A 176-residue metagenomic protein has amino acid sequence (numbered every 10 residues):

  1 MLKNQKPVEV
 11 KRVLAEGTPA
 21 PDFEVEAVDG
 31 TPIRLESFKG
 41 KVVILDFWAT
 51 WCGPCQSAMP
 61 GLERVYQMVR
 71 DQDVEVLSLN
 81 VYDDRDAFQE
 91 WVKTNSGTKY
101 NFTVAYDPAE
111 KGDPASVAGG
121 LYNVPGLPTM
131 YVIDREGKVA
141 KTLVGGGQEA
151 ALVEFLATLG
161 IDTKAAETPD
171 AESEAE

Functional and structural regions predicted by a protein language model:
M1-D22, E26, E36-K39, E90-K93 (+1 more regions): N-proximal helix/coil linker or "cap" segments that precede and/or mark the start of modular domains
F23-V43, Y66-V69: A short beta-strand-turn-helix
F38-K41, D71, K99, V124: Active-site acidic short loop of glycosyltransferases
K39, F47-R64: Conserved redox-active cysteine motifs that mediate thiol-disulfide chemistry, especially di-cysteine Cys-X(1-2)-Cys
Q56-T98, A109-G119: Structural microenvironment flanking redox-active thiols in thiol-disulfide oxidoreductases
N95-Y100, D107-T158: Thiol/disulfide oxidoreductase modules built on the thioredoxin-like
